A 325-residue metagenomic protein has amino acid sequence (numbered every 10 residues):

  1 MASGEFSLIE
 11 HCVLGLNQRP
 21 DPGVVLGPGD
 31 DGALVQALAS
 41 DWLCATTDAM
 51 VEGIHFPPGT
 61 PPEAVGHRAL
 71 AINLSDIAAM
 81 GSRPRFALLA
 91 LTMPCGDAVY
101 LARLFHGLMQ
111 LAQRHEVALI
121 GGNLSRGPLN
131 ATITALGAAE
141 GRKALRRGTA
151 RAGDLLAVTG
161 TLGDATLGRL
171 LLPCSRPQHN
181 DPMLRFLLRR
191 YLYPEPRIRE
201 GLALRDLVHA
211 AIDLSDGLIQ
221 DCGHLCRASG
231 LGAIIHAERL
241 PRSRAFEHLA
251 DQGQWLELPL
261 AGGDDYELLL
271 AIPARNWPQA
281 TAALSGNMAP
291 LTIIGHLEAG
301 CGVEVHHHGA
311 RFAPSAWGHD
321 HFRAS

Functional and structural regions predicted by a protein language model:
M1-P61, M80, R85, L89: Extreme N-terminal cap/leader segments of soluble proteins
M1-Q18, P61, P94-I120, S125-A131 (+3 more regions): Glycine-/charge-enriched secondary-structure boundary and capping motifs
P20-P22, G29-D30, A39-W42, S82-F86 (+10 more regions): Short coil/turn connectors at secondary-structure junctions
A37, A78-R83, R227-S229, A271-P273: Alpha-helix C-terminal capping segments
A39, L43, M50, R83-S175 (+1 more regions): Glycine-rich anion-binding loops of enzyme active sites
V65-I77, G107-L108: Short, well-ordered amphipathic alpha-helical segments that serve as non-catalytic structural scaffolds within diverse
T134-L145, M183-A203: Active-site glycine-rich loop that binds ribose-phosphate moieties when present
L156-G160, Y193-L218: Internal active-site segments that recognize and position negatively charged phosphoryl groups and nucleotide moieties
